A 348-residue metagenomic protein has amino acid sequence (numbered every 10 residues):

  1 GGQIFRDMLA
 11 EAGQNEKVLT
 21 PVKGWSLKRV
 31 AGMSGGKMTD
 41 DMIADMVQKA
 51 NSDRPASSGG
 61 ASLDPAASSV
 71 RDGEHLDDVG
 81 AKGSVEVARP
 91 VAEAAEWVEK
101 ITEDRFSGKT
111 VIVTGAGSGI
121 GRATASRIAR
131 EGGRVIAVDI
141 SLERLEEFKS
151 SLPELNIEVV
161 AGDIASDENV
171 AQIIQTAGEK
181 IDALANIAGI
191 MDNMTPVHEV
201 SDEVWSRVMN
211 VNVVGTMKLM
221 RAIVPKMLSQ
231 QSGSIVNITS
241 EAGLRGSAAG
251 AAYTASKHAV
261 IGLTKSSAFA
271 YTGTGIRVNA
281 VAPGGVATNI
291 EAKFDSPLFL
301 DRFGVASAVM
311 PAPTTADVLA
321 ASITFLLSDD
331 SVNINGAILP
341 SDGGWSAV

Functional and structural regions predicted by a protein language model:
T110, G117-S118: Conserved glycine-rich cofactor-binding loop
M191-S206, S229, A249-A252, A292-D295: Conserved mid-core segment of classical short-chain dehydrogenase/reductases
H198-M217, S232, V236, V260: Catalytic Tyr-X3-Lys loop
M217, T315-S341, S346: C-terminal substrate-recognition "lid" of short-chain dehydrogenase/reductases
M220, S256, T264: Active-site helix of classical SDR
P225, F269-A270, V332: Alpha-helical segment proximal to the catalytic Tyr-Lys
S240: Residue(s) in the substrate-gating loop at a strand-loop-helix junction that position the organic substrate next
T272, R277, I334-G336: Short, small/polar-rich loop/turn modules that mediate ligand/substrate recognition or access, typified
